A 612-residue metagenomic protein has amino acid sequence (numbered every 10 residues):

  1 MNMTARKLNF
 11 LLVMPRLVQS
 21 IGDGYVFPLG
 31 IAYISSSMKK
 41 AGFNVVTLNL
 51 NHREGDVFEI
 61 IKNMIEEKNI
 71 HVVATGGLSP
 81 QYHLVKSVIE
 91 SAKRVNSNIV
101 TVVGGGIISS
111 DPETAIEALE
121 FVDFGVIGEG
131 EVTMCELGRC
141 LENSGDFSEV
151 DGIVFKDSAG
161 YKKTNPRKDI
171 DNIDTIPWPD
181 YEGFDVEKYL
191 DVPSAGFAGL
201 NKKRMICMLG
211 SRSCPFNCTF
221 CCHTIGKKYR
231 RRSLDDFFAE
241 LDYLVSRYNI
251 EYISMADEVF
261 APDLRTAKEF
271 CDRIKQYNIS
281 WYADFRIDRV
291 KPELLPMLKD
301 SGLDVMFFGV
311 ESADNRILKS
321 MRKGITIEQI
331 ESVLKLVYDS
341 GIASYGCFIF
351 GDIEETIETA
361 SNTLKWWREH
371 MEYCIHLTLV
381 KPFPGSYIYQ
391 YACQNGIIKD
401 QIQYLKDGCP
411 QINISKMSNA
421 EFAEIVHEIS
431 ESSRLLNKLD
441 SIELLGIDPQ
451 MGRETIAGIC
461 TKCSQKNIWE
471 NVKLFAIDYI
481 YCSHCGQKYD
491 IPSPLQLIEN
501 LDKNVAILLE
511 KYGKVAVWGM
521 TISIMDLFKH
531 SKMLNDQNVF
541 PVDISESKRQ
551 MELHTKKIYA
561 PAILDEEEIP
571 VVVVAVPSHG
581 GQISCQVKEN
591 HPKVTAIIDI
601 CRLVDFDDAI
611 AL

Functional and structural regions predicted by a protein language model:
L8, V95-V100, V122, I279 (+3 more regions): A short helix->loop->beta-strand "cap" motif at the edges of active sites that frequently abuts
F10-S20, V154-D157, K162, E358-D490: C-terminal accessory regions of radical SAM enzymes
Q19-I31: Glycine- and acidic-residue-enriched helix-capping/strand-helix junction motifs
S37-N172, T378-G385: Glycine-rich beta-alpha loop elements in corrinoid/cobalamin-binding modules across cobalamin-dependent enzymes
H71-V72, F124, Y252, K514 (+1 more regions): Structural motif
V72-A74, V100-V102, V245-A256, N278-D284 (+6 more regions): Conserved C-terminal portion of the radical SAM core fold that forms the substrate/S-adenosylmethionine-binding
D180-A343, K365, I468-V472, A476-Y481 (+1 more regions): Radical SAM [4Fe-4S] cluster-binding motif and immediate context
R453-V472, I480-L612: Hydrophobic, well-ordered beta-alpha structural blocks that scaffold small-molecule cofactor pockets
